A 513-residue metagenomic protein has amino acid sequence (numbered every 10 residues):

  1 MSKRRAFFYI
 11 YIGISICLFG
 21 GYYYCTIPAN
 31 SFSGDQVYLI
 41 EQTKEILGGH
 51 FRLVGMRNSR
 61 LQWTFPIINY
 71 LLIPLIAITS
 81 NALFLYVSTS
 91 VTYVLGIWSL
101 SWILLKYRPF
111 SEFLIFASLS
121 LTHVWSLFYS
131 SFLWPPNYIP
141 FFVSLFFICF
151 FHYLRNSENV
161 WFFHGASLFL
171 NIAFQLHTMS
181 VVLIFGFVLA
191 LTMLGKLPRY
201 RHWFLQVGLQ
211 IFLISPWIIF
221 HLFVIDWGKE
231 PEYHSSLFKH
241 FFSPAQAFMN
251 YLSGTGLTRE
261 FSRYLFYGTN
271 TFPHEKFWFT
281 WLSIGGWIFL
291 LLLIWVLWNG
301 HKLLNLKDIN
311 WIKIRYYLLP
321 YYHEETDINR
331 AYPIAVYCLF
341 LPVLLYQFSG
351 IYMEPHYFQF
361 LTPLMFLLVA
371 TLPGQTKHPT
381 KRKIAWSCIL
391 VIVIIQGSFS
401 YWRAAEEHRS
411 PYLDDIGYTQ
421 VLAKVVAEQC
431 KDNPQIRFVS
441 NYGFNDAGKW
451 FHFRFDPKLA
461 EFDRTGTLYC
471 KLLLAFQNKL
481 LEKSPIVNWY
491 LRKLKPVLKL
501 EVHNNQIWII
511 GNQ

Functional and structural regions predicted by a protein language model:
Y24-G34, G48-Y70, L83: Membrane-proximal lumenal/periplasmic loop motifs of glycosylation machinery
L83, V87-P109, L145-C149, I294-W295: Transmembrane-helix motifs of polytopic, lipid-linked glycan transferases
K106-F110, F146-F163, A173, P373-T376: Membrane-interface transmembrane helices that cradle and orient dolichyl/undecaprenyl
W125-Y138: Short acidic/glycine- and proline-prone juxtamembrane loop motifs at membrane-interface regions of multi-pass membrane
Y129-S130, V182, N329-H378: Hydrophobic/aromatic-rich transmembrane helices and adjacent perimembrane loops
W161-H177, L189, F212, V343: Membrane-interface alpha helices of multi-pass inner-membrane proteins
I184-G300, L306: Transmembrane-lumen/periplasm boundary regions of multi-pass, lipid-linked membrane glycan transferases
E354-P355, A385-C430, R437-F455: Membrane-proximal, lumen/periplasm-facing interface regions of secretory-pathway glyco- and lipid-modifying enzymes
